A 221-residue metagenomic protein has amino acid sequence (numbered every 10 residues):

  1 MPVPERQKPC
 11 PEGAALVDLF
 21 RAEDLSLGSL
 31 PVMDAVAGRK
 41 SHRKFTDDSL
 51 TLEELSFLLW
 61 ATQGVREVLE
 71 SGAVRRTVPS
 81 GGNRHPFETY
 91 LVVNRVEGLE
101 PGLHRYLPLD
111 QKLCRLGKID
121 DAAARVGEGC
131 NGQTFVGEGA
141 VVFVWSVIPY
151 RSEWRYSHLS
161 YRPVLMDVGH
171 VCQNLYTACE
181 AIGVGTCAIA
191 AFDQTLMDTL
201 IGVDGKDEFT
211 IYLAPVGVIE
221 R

Functional and structural regions predicted by a protein language model:
M1-R221: Acidic, surface-exposed loops and disordered segments
